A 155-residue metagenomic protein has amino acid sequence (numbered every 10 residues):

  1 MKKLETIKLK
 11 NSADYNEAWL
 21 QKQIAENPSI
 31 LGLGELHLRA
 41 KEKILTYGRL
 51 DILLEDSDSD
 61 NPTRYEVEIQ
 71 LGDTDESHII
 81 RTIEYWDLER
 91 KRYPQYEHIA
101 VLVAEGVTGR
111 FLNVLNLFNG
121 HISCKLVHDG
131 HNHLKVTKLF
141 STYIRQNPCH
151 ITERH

Functional and structural regions predicted by a protein language model:
M1-H155: Charged, terminal alpha-helix-loop-beta segments that serve as non-catalytic nucleic-acid engagement and/or assembly
